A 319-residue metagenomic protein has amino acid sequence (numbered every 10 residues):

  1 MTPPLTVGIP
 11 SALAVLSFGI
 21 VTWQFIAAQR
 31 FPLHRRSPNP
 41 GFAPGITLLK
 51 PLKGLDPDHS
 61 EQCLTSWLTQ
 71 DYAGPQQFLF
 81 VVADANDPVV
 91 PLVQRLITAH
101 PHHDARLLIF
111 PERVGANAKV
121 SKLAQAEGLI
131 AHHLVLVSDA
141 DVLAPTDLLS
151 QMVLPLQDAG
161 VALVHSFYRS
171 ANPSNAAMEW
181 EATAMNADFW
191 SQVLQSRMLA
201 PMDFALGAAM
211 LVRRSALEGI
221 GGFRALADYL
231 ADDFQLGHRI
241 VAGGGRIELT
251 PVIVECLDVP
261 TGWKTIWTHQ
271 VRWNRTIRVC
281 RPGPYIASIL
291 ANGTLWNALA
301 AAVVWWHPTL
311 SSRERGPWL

Functional and structural regions predicted by a protein language model:
M1-F42, V193: N-terminal membrane-anchoring/stem segments of glycan-assembly enzymes
G19, P40, S288-L319: Membrane-embedded multi-pass helical conduit in multi-pass membrane proteins, especially envelope-biosynthetic
P44-T47, Q77, Q235: Cell-envelope/extracellular polymer assembly enzymes that use nucleotide-activated donors
T65-P75: Short, acidic, metal-binding catalytic loop of nucleotide-sugar glycosyltransferases
L123, V135: Short aromatic/hydrophobic "clamp" motif used to bind/position activated sugar donors
A131-H133, L206-I220: Conserved nucleotide-sugar donor-binding and metal-coordinating catalytic region shared by glycosyltransferases
D139-P155: Acidic donor-binding/catalytic loop of UDP-sugar-dependent glycosyltransferases, especially processive GT2
L156-F189, S215-E218, F223-Y285: Catalytic donor/gating beta->alpha subdomain of glycosyltransferases that bind UDP-sugars
